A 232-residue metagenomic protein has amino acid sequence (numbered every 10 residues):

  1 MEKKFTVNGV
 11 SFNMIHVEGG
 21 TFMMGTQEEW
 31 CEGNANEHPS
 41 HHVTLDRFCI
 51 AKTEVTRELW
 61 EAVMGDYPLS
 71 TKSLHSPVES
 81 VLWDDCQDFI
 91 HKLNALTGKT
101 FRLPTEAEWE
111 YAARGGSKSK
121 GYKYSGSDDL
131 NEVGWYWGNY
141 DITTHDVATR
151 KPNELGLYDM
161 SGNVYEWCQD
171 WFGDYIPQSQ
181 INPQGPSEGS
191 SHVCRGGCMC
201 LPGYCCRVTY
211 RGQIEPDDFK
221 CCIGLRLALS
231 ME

Functional and structural regions predicted by a protein language model:
M1-E2, C206, L227: Low-complexity, Gly/Pro
E2, M14-H16, H42, W135 (+1 more regions): Conserved hydrophobic/aromatic beta-strand scaffold that supports enzyme active sites
F5, S40, D146-T149, E215-F219: Short Gly/Pro-enriched turn/cap motifs at secondary-structure boundaries
T6-L69, L82-D84, S161-G162, M231: A short glycine-rich, aromatic-capped structural motif
I15, H41, L155-G156, F219: Residue "hotspots" at secondary-structure boundaries inside conserved domains
M23, Q27-E28, E32, L69-K72 (+2 more regions): Functional-site microenvironments in short loops/helix caps that host divalent-cation chemistry
C221-E232: Short, structured beta-strand segments at or near domain termini in extracellular proteins/domains
